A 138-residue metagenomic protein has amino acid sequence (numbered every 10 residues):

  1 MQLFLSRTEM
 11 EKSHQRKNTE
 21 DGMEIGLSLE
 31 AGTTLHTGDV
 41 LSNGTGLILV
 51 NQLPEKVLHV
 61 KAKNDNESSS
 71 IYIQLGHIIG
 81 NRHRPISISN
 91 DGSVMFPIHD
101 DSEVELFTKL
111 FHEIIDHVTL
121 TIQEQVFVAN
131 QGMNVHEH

Functional and structural regions predicted by a protein language model:
L3-R16: An anion-binding catalytic pocket shared by soluble metabolic enzymes
H14-K17, G46-Q52, R82-I88: Short, flexible, solvent-exposed loop/turn segments with mixed acidic/basic and small polar residues
K17-E30: Short, structured beta-strand/loop micro-motifs enriched in basic residues and often containing a Trp
D21, Q52, I88-H138: Helix-rich terminal scaffold detector
L29, T34-H36, L41-S42: Short, well-ordered loop/turn sites that connect or cap secondary structure elements
L35-T37, E67-I71, S102-F107: Short, conserved charged micro-motifs
L49-N64: Short glycine-/aliphatic-rich beta-strand segments at the starts of folded cytosolic domains
D65-I79: Short amphipathic alpha-helix segments
